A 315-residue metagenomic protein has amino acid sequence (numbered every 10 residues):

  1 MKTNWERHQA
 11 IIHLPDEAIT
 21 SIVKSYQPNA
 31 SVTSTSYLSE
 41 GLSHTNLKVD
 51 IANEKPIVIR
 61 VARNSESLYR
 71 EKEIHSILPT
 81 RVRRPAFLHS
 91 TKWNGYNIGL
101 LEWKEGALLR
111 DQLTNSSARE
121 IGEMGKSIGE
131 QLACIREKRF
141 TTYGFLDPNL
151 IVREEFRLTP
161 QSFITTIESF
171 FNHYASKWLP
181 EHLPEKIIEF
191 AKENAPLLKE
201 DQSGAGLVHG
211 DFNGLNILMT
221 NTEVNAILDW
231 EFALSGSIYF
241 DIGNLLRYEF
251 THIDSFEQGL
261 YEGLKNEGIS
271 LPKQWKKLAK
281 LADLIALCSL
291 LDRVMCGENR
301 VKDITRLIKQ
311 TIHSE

Functional and structural regions predicted by a protein language model:
M1-I11: Phosphate/pyrophosphate-binding loops and the adjoining catalytic core of nucleotide-dependent enzymes
I12-A30, I121-K126, E137-G210, R300-E315: An alpha-helical support segment within catalytic cores of ATP-dependent transferases
S34-L158: ATP-binding pocket architecture of kinase catalytic cores
T45-V49, I59, I188-F240: Active-site acidic catalytic loop and adjacent metal/ATP-binding pocket of ATP-dependent phosphoryl transfer enzymes
V58-A62, L88, G144-D147, L207-G210 (+4 more regions): Short beta-strand segments
E66, L108, I217, S235-S237 (+1 more regions): Conserved protein kinase catalytic core
Y239-L271, D283-V301, L307-T311: Active-site activation/catalytic loop segments of kinase-like enzymes and analogous catalytic loops in related
